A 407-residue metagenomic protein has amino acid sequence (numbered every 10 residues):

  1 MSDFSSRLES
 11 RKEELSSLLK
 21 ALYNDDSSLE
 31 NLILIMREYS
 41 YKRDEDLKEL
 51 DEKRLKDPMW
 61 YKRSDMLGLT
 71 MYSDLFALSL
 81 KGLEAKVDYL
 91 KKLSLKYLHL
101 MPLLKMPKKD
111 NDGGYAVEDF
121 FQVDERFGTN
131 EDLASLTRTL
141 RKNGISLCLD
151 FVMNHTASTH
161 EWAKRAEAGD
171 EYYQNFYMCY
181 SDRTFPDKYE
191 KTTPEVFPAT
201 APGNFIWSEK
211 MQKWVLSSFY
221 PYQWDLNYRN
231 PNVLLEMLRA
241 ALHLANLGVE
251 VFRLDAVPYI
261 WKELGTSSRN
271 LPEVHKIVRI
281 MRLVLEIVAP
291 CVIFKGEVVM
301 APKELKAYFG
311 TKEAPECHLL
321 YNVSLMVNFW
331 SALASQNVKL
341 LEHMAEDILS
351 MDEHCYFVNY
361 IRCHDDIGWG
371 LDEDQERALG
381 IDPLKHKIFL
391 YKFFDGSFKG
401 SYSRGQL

Functional and structural regions predicted by a protein language model:
M1-R229, L234-L235, L242, N246 (+1 more regions): Acidic/aromatic-lined carbohydrate-recognition and catalytic surfaces of CAZymes acting on diverse glycans
S6-S10, R253, G405-L407: Short, compositionally biased low-complexity segments
K91, F252, S335, D372-E376: Surface-exposed flexible segments
G144, V249, Y356-N359: Hydrophobic/aromatic side chains embedded in well-ordered alpha-helices
N230-F252, L341-A345, L349-S350: An active-site-proximal structural segment forming one wall of the substrate-binding cleft that immediately precedes
A256, K312-A334, V358-R362, D366-I367 (+2 more regions): Aromatic- and acid-rich polysaccharide-binding/catalytic face of secreted or lumenal carbohydrate-active enzymes
M344-L407: Active-site-proximal substrate-binding groove within the catalytic cores of carbohydrate-active enzymes
